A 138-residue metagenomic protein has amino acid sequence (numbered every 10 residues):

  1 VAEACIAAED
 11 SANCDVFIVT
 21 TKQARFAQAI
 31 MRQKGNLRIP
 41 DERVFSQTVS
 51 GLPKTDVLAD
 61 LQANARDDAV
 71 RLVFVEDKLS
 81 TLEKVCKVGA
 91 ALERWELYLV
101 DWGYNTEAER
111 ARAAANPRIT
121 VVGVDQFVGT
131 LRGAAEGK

Functional and structural regions predicted by a protein language model:
V1-F17, Q28: Short, acidic loop-to-helix structural element flanking the phosphoryl-transfer center in phosphate-processing enzymes
A12-C14, D68-R71, E93-W95, K138: Short coil/turn segments at beta-strand junctions that form active-site/ligand-binding loops
F17, T21-V73, L82-V88: Substrate-recognition "cap/lid" segment bordering the active-site pocket of phosphatases
F45-Q47, P117-T130: Short acidic-hydrophobic, aromatic-tinged amphipathic segments that line or gate anion-handling sites
V49-V57, T106-A113, T130-A134: Short, charged, surface-exposed secondary-structure boundary motifs
L58-A65, F127-K138: Short amphipathic alpha-helix with an adjacent loop that forms part of the alpha/beta core around
V73-V122: Acidic, Mg2+-coordinating phosphoryl-transfer loop and its flanking beta/alpha structural elements, shared across
